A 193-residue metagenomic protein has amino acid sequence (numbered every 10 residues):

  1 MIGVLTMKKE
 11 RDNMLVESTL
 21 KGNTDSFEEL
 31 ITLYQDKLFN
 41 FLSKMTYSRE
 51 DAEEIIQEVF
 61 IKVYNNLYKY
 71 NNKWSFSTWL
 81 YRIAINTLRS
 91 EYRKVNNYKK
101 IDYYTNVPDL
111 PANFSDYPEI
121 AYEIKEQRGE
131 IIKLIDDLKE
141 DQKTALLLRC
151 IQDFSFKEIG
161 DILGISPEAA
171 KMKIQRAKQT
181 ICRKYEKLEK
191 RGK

Functional and structural regions predicted by a protein language model:
M1-K37, D136, R183, K193: N-terminal module of bacterial RNA polymerase sigma factors
V4, L20-E29, F39-E58, P167 (+1 more regions): Short, charged helix-capping/linker segments at alpha-helix termini
K9, Y98-I124, R128, S155: Internal acidic/polar
L20-K21, F60-S75, V95: Sigma70-family region 2
I31-R49, N66, I135, K184-K187: Amphipathic, Lys/Arg- and hydrophobic-enriched alpha-helical face
N40, E54-I61, W74-N86: Structural recognition of an alpha-helix C-terminal capping motif at a helix-to-coil junction
Y68-N72, R82-Y103: Arg/Lys-rich amphipathic alpha helix in sigma70-family domain 2
T78, I85, R89, I131-L134 (+4 more regions): DNA-recognition helix of helix-turn-helix
